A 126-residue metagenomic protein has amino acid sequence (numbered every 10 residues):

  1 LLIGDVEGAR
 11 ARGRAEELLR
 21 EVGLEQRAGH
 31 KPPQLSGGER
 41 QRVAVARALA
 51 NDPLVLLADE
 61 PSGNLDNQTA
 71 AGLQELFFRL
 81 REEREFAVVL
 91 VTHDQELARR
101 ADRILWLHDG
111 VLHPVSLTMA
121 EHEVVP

Functional and structural regions predicted by a protein language model:
L1-R10, E21: ABC-type ATPase nucleotide-binding domains, specifically the catalytic core motifs of the NBD
G13, G29-K31: Interfacial catalytic loop of ABC nucleotide-binding domains
K31-L35, E39-Q41: Conserved ABC ATPase signature
V45, L73: Hydrophobic anchor residue at the start of the ABC signature
D52: Conserved catalytic motifs of ABC-family nucleotide-binding domains
L56-D59: Catalytic Walker B motif of ABC-type/P-loop ATPase nucleotide-binding domains
N67-T69: Helix N-cap at the start of a conserved alpha-helix in ABC-type nucleotide-binding domains
